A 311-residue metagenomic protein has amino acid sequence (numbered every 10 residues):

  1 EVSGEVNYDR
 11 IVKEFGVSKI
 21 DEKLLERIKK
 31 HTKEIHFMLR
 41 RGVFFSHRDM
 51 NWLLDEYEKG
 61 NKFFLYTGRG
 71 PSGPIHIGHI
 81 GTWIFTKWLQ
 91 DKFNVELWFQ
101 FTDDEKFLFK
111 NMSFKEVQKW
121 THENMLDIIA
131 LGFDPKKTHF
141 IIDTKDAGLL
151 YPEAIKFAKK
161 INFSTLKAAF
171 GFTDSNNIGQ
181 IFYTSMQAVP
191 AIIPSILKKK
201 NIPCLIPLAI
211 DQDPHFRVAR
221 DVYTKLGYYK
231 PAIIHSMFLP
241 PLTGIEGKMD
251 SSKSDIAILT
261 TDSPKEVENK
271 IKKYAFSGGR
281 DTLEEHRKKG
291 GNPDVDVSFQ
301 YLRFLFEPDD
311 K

Functional and structural regions predicted by a protein language model:
E1-G70, C204, R220-K272, G278-K289 (+2 more regions): Non-catalytic terminal extensions that flank enzyme cores
F64, E96-Q100, H139: A structural signal for isolated positions on well-ordered beta-strands in alpha/beta enzyme cores
G70-I80: Short, glycine-rich nucleotide/cofactor-binding loops
H76, T86, I128, D211 (+2 more regions): Residue-level signal for inorganic ion chemistry
G78-F99: Histidine-anchored nucleotide/phosphate-binding helix
F99-L108: Short, conserved phosphate-binding/catalytic loop or strand-edge motifs used in phosphoryl-/nucleotidyl-transfer
F109-M112, S252: Short acidic, glycine/proline-rich loop/turn micro-motifs
K115-S236: Divalent-metal (Mg2+/Mn2+/Ca2+)-assisted nucleotide/phosphate chemistry catalytic cores
